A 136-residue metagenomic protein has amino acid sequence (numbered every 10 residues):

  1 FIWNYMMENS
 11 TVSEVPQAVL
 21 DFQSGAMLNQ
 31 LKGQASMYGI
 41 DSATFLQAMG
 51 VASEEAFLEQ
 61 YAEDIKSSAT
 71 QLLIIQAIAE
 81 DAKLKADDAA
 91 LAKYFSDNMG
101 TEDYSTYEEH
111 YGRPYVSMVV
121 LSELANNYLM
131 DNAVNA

Functional and structural regions predicted by a protein language model:
F1-A136: Extended, charged alpha-helical "arm"/coiled-coil substrate-binding scaffolds, typified by the C-terminal helical
